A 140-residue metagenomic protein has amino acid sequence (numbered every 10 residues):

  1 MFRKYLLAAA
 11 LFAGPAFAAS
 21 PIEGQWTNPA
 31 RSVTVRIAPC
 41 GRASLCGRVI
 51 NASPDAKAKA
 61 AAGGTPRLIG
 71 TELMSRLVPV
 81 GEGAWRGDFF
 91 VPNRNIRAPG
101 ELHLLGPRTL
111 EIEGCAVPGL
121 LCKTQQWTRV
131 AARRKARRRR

Functional and structural regions predicted by a protein language model:
M1, A18-S20: Absolute protein N-terminus
F2-A8: Sec-dependent signal peptide recognition, specifically the positively charged N-region followed immediately by
A9-A18: Hydrophobic h-region of N-terminal signal peptides that target proteins for export in Gram-negative bacteria
I22-E23, T27-P99, A132: Central antiparallel beta-sheet cores of small beta-barrel/beta-sandwich binding domains
S32-V33, C115-V117: Short beta-turn/strand-loop junction motif enriched in small, turn-promoting residues
W85-R86, I96-L102, P107-G114, L120-Q126: Surface-exposed interaction patches
A116-R140: Edge beta-strand at a domain terminus
